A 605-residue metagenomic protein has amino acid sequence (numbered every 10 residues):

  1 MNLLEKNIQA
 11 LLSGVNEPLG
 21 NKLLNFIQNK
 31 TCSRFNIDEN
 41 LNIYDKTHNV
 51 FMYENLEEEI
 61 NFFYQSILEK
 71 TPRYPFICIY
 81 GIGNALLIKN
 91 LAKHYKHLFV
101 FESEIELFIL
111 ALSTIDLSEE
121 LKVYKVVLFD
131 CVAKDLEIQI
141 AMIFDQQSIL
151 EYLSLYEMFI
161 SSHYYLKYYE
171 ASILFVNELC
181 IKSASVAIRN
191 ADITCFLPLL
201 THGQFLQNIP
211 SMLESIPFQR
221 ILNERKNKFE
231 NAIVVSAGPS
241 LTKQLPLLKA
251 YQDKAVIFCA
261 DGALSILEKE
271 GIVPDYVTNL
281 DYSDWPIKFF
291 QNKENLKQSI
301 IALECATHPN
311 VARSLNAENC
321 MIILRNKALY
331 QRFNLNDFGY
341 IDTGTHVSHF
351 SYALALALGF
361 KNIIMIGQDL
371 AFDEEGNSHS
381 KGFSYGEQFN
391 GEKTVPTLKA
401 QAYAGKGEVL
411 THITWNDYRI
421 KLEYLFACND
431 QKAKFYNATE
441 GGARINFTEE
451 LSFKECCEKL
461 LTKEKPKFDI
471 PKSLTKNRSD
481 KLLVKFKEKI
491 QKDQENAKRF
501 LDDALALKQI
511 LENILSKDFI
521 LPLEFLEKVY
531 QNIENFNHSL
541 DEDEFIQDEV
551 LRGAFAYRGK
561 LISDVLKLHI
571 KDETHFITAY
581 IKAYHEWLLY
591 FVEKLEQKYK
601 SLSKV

Functional and structural regions predicted by a protein language model:
M1-A232, P239-A255, I266, W285-Q298 (+1 more regions): N-terminal donor/sugar-recognition subdomains of glycan-related enzymes, prototypically the membrane-proximal stem
P72-I77, E230-V234, P274-Y276, L329-Y340 (+1 more regions): Short, basic, glycine/proline-bearing loop/turn elements
I82, S103-E104, A237-G238, A260-G262 (+5 more regions): Fold-independent oxyanion-binding glycine-rich loops and adjacent beta-strand/coil segments at enzyme active sites
E102, A263-L264, G271-D281, A355-S380: Glycine-rich phosphate/pyrophosphate-binding loops and their adjacent beta-strand/loop elements at enzyme active sites
I115-L117, V273-Y276, D281, E318-N319 (+4 more regions): Short secondary-structure boundary/capping segments
I233, L241-V256, A260-E318, I323-R325 (+2 more regions): Glycine-rich phosphate/ribose-binding loops and adjacent secondary-structure elements that form binding surfaces
P309-L370: Active-site/ligand-binding-proximal alpha/beta "capping" segment
N377-L425: Phosphate-binding loop/pocket of nucleotide- and phosphate-handling active sites
